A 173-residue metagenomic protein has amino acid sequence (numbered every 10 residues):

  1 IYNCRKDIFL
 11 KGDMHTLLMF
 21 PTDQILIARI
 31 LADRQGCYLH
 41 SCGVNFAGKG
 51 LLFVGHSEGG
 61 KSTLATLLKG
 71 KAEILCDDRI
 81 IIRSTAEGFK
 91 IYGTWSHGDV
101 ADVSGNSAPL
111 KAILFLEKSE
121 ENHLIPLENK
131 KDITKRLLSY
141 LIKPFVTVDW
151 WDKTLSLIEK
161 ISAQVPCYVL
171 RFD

Functional and structural regions predicted by a protein language model:
I1-A28: Charged, amphipathic alpha-helical linker segments immediately N-terminal to NTP-binding catalytic cores
G12-M14, G36, P126-K130: Short hydrophobic/aromatic-rich motifs at helix boundaries and adjacent loops
D23-Q24, C37, L155: Short, well-ordered alpha-helical scaffold segments within catalytic/effector domains
A28-G43: Conserved NTPase motor "head" modules and their coupling/switch loops across ABC/AAA+ ATPases, GTPases, and GHKL ATPases
H40-H56, T66-D173: Glycine-rich, often acidic-flanked micro-motifs that create phosphate/phosphodiester-binding or positioning elements
G59-K61: Conserved glycine(s) of the Walker
